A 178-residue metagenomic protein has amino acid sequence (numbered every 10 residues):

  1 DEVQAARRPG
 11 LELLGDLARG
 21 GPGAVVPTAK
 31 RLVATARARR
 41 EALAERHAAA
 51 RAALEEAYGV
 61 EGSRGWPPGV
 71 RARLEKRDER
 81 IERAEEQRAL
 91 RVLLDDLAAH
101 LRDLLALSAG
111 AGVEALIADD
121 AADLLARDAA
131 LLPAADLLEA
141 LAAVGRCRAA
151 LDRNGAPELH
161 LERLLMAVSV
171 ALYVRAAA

Functional and structural regions predicted by a protein language model:
D1-D96, L107-A178: Charged, glycine-rich active-site and insertion segments that engage polyanionic ligands
